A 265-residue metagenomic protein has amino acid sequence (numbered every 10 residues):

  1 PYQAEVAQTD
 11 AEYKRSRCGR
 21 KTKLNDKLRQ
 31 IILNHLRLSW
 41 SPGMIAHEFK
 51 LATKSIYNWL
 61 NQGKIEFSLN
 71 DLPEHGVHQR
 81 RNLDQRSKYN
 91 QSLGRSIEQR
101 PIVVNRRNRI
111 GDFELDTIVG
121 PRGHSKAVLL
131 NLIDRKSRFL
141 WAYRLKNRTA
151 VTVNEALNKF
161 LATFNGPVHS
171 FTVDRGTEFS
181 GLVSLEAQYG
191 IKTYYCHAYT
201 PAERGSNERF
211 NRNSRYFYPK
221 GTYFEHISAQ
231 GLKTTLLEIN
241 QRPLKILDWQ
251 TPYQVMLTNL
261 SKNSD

Functional and structural regions predicted by a protein language model:
P1-H35, E48: Short, basic alpha-helical/linker "hinge" immediately adjacent to a nucleic-acid-recognition surface
Q3-V6, L51-R107: Basic, flexible linker segments flanking DNA-binding modules in nucleic acid-interacting mobile-element proteins
Q30, N34-L38, E48, A162 (+2 more regions): Charged alpha-helix within mobile-element recombinases
I31-W59, K64: Extended, domain-scale alpha-helical bundle/helix-rich regions
I32, I45, I56, D116 (+7 more regions): Mobile genetic element proteins and their domesticated derivatives, centered on retroelements and DNA transposons
P101-L140: An active-site-proximal beta-strand-loop segment
V119-P121, S125, A142-N165: Active-site beta-loop-alpha junctions of metal-dependent nucleic acid enzymes, especially the RNase H-like/DDE
G166-G181, Y199: Acidic/histidine-rich, metal-coordinating catalytic segments
